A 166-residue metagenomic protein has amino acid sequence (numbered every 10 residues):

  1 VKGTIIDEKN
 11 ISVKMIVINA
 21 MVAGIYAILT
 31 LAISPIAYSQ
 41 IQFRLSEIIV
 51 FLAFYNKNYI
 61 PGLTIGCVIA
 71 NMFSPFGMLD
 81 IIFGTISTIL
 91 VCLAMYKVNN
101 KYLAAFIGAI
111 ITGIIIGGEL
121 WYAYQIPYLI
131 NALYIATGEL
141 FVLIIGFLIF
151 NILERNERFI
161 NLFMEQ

Functional and structural regions predicted by a protein language model:
K2-F54, N58: Hydrophobic transmembrane alpha-helices
E8, I60-T64, I130-N131: Membrane-interface alpha-helices at helix entry/exit sites of multi-pass transporters
V17-A23, A37, G62-G66, T88 (+1 more regions): Short hydrophobic/aromatic-rich motifs at helix boundaries and adjacent loops
P35-Q40, I48, P75-Q166: Membrane-embedded alpha-helical hairpins and interfacial helices in multi-pass inner-membrane proteins
F54-N56, V68-S74: Interfacial segments of multi-pass membrane proteins
I60-A70, A104-T112: Central hydrophobic cores of alpha-helical transmembrane segments in multi-pass integral membrane proteins
